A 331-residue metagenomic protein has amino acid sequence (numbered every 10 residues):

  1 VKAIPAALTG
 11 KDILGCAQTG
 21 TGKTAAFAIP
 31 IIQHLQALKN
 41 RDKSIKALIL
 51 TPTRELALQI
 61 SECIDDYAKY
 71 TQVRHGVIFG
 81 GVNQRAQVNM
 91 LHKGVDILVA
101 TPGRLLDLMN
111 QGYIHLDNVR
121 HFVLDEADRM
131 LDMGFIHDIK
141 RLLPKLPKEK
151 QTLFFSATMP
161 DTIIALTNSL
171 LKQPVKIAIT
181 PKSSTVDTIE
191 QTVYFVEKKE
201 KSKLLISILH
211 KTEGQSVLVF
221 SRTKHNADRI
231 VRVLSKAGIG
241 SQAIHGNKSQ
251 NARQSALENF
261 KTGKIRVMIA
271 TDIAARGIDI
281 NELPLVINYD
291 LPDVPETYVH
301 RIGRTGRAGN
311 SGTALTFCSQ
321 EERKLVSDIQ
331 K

Functional and structural regions predicted by a protein language model:
V1-K331: Conserved helicase RecA-like core
